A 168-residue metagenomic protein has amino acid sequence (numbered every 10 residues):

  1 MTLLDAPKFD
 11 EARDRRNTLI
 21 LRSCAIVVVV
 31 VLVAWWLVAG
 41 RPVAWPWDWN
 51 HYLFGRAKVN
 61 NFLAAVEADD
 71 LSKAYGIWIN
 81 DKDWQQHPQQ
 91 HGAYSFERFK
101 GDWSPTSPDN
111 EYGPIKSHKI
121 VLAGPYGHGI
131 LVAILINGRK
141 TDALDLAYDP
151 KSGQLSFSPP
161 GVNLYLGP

Functional and structural regions predicted by a protein language model:
M1-L3: Short, charged N-terminal extramembrane segments
D5-A68: Short, low-complexity N-terminal intrinsically disordered segments enriched in polar/charged residues
K8-D10, T18-L21, L135-P168: Short beta-strand edge/turn micro-motifs at domain boundaries
D14, D48, G92, G153-L155: Intrinsic-disorder-associated interaction segments
G40-V43, H118, L122, L164: Hydrophobic transmembrane signal anchors and adjacent membrane-proximal interface regions, especially in viral
A57, N61, S72-N137: Short solvent-exposed beta->alpha transition segments
V66, W103, S107, Q154-S156: Hydrophobic, Leu/Ile/Phe/Ala-enriched alpha-helical segments that form helix-helix packing faces
